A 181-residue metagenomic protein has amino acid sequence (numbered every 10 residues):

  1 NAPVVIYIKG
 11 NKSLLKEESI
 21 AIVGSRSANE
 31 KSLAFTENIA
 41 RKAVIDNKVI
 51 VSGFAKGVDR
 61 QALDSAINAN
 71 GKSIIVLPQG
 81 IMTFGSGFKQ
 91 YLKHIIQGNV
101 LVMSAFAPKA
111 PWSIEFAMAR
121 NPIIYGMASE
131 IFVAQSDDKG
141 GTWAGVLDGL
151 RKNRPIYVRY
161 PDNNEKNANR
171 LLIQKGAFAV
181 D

Functional and structural regions predicted by a protein language model:
N1-D181: Glycine-biased, small-residue-rich flexible motifs in mid-sequence functional cores and linkers
